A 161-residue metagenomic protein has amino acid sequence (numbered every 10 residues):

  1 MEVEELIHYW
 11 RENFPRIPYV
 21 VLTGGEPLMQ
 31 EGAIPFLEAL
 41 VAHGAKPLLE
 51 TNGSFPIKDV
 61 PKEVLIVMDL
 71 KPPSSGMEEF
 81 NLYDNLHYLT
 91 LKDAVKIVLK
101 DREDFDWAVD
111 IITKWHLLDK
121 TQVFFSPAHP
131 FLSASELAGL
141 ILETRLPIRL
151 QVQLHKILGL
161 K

Functional and structural regions predicted by a protein language model:
M1-V64: Conserved Radical SAM active-site core
I7-R11, V60-S75, L140-R149, L154: Structural recognition of alpha->loop->beta junctions
E12-P15, D101-K161: Auxiliary Fe-S-binding modules of radical SAM enzymes
V20, P47-L49, I66-M68, V95-I97 (+2 more regions): Hydrophobic faces of well-ordered beta-strands that scaffold small-molecule active sites in alpha/beta enzyme cores
G25-P27, N52-S54, K71-P73, V98-K100 (+2 more regions): Active-site beta-loop-alpha junctions enriched in small/polar residues
I34-E38, I57, L82-H87, V109-T113 (+1 more regions): Short amphipathic alpha-helical segments and helix-helix/interface helices
K58-K62, Y83-K92, T113-K120, T144: Short, conserved loop/helix-junction motifs that constitute active-site signature segments in enzyme catalytic cores
D59, S75-D84, L160-K161: Short, charged, surface-exposed secondary-structure boundary motifs
